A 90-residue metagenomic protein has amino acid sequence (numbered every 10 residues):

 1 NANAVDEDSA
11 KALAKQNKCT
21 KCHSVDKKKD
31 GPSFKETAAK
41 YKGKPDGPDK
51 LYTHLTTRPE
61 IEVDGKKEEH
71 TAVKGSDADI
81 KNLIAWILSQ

Functional and structural regions predicted by a protein language model:
N1-D8, Q90: N-terminal export/targeting leaders of redox proteins
N1-N3, N17, N82: Detector for Asparagine
A2-V5, K27-G31: Short, exposed beta-strand "edge-strand" segments with a Pro/Gly-rich flavor and a Y/T-containing core
D6-V25: Sequence/structural segment immediately N-terminal to covalent heme-attachment motifs in c-type and related
K21, D30-Y41, H54-I87: Axial heme c-ligation environment in periplasmic c-type cytochrome domains
P48-D49: Domain-level signature for proteins that mediate thiol-based redox and metal-cofactor handling
